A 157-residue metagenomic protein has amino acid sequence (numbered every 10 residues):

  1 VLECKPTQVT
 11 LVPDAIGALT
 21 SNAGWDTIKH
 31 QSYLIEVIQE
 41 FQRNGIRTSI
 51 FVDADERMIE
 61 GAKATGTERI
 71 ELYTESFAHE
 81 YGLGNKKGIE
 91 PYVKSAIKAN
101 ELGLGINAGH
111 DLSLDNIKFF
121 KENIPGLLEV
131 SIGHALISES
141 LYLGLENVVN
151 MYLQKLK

Functional and structural regions predicted by a protein language model:
L2-E3, A54-T65, I106-A108, L112-L127: Catalytic cores of alpha/beta
L2-H30: Glycine/small-residue-rich loop that forms an oxyanion/phosphate-binding "nest" at active or ligand-binding sites
Q8-T10, G45-F51, E68-E71, G103-N107 (+1 more regions): Structural preference for beta-strand elements that scaffold enzyme active sites
L11-A18, R69-Y81, G126-L145: Glycine-rich phosphate-binding active-site loops on the catalytic face of alpha/beta enzymes
I16, R47-A99: Histidine/lysine/aspartate-rich catalytic loop segments that bind and position anionic ligands
S21-A23, E60-K63, Y81-N85, K118-F120 (+1 more regions): Short, well-ordered secondary-structure micro-motifs
A23, G84-N85, E139-K157: C-terminal helical cap(s) of enzyme catalytic domains, especially alpha/beta-barrels
T27-S49, N85-A108, L114, I124 (+1 more regions): Alpha-helix-loop-beta-strand connector modules within alpha/beta enzyme cores
